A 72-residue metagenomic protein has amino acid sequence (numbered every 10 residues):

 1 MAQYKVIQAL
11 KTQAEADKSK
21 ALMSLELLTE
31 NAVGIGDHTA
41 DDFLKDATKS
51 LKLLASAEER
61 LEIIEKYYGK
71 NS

Functional and structural regions predicted by a protein language model:
A2-S72: Extended, charge-rich alpha-helical interface modules
